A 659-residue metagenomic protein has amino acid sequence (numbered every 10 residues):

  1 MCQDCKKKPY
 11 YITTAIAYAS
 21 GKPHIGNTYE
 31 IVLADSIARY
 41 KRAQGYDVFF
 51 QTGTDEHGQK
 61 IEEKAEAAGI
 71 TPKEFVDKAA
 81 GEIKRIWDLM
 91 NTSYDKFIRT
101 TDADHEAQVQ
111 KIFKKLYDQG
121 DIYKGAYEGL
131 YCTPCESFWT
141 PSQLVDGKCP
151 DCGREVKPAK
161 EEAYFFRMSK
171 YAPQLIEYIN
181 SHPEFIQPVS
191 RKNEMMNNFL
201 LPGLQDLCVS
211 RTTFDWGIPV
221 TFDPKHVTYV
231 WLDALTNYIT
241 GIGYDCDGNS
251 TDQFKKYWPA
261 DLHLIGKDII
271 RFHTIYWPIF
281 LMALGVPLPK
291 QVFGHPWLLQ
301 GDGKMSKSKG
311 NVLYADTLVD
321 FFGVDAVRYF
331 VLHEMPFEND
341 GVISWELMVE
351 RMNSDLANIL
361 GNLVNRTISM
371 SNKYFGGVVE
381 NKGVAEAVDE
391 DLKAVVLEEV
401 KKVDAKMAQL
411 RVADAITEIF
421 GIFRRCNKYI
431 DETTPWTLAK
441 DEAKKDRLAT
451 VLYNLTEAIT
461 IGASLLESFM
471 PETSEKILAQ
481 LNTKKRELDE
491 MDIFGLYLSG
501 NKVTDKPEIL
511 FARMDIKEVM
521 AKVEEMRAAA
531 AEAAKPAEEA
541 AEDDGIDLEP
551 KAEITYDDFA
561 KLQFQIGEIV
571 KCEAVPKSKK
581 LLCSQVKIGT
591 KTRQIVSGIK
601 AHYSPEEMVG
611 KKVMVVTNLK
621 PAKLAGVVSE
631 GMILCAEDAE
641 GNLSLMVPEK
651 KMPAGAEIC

Functional and structural regions predicted by a protein language model:
C2-A79, I98-F113, D118, C135 (+4 more regions): N-terminal catalytic cores of NTP/NDP-binding nucleotidyl/phosphoryl-transfer enzymes
C2-T52, D104-Q108, P158-K373, A415-I419: Structured secondary-structure scaffolds
A80-D95: A glycine-rich helix N-cap at a beta->alpha junction
Q119-A172, I176: Cys/His-rich short segments
K124, L347-V384, V395-V503, V616: Helix-rich, typically C-terminal accessory recognition domains appended to large enzymatic cores
Q291-G294, L478-Q480, C583: Beta-strand segments within the central parallel beta-sheet cores of soluble alpha/beta enzyme folds
S474-D558: Intrinsic disorder at enzyme termini
A537-C659: Phosphate-backbone binding interfaces of nucleic-acid-interacting proteins
